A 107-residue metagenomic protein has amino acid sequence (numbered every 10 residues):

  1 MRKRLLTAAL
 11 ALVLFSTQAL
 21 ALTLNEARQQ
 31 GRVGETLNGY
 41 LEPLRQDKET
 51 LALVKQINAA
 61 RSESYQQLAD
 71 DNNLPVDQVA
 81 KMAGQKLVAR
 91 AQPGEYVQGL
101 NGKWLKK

Functional and structural regions predicted by a protein language model:
M1-A8: Bacterial N-terminal signal peptides that target proteins for export
R2, A21-K107: Anionic, Ser/Thr-rich low-complexity intrinsically disordered regions
A8-L10, Q67: A periodicity- and composition-biased signal for non-globular, repetitive helical segments
A11-Q18: N-terminal signal peptide c-region/cleavage motif recognized by signal peptidases
